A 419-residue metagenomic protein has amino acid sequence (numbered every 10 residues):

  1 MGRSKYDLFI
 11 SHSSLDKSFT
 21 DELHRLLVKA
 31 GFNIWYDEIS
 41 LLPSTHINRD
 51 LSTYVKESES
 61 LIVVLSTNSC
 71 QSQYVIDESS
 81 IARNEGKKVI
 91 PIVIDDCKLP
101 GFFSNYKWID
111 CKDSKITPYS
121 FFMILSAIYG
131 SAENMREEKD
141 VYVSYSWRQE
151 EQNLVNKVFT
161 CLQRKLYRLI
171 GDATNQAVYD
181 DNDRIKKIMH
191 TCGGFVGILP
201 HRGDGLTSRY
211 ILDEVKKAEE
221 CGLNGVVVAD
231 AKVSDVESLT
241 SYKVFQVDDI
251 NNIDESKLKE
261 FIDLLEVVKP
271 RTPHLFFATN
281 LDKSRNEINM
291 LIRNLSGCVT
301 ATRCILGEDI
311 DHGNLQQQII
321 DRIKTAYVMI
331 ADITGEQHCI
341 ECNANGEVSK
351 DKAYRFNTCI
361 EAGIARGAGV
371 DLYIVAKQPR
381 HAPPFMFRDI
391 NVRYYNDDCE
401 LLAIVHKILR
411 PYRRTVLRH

Functional and structural regions predicted by a protein language model:
M1-N68, R83-K88, V93-C97, I116-F195 (+3 more regions): Conserved N-terminal substructure of TIR/SEFIR domains
L61, W108, F195, G225 (+3 more regions): Short, well-ordered beta-strand core segments
T67-K87, C97, H201-E220, E336-R366: Conserved TIR/SEFIR loop-to-helix hotspot centered on a Trp-containing motif with a nearby acidic residue
K87-K88, G222-N224, G369-Y373: Structural loop-to-beta junction motif characteristic of Rossmann-like glycosyltransferase folds
C97-W108, A229-Y242, V375-R388: Glycine-rich, charge-decorated loop segments at or immediately adjacent to ligand/cofactor-binding or catalytic sites
I109-D113, K243-I253, N391-E400: Short acidic-hydrophobic, aromatic-tinged amphipathic segments that line or gate anion-handling sites
S126-A132, V405-L417: A charged, well-structured terminal subsegment
T191-G193, I198-H201, G205-K243: Charged interaction/catalytic cores of defense and host-pathogen modules
